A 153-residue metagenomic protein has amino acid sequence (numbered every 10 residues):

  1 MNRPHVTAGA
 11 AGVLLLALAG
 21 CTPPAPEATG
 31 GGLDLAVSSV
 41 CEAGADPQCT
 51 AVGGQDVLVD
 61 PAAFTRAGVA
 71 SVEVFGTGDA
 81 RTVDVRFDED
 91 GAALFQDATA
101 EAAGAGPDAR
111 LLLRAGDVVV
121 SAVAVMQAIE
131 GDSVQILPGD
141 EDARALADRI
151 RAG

Functional and structural regions predicted by a protein language model:
N2-L14, C21-G153: Structural signature of multi-pass, alpha-helical inner-membrane proteins
